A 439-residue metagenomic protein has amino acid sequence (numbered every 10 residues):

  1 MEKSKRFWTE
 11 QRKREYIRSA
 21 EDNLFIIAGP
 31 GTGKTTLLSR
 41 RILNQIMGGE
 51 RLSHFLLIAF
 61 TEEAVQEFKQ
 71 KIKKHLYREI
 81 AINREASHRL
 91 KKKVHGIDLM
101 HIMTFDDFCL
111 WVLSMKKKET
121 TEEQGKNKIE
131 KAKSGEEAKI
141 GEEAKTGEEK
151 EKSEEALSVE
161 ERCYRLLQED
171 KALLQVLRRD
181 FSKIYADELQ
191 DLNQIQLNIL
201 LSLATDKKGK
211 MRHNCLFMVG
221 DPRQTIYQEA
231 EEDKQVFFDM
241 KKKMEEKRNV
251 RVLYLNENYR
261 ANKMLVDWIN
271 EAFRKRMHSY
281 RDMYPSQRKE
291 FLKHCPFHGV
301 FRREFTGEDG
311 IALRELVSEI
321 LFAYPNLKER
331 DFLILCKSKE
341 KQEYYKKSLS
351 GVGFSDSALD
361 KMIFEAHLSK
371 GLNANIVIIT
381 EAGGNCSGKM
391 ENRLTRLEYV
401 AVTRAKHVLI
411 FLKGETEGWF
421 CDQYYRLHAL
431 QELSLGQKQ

Functional and structural regions predicted by a protein language model:
M1-I27, G33, H101, Q124-G135 (+4 more regions): Conserved helicase NTPase motor core
M1-M115, T403, Q439: P-loop NTPase Walker
K5-P30, V94, N249-Y259, Y280-E319 (+2 more regions): Inter-lobe coupling/hinge region of RecA-like P-loop helicase motors
F7, L197-R302, D422-S434: Conserved RecA-like helicase ATPase core segment that couples NTP binding/hydrolysis to strand translocation
T61-E62, T104-D106, V219-R223, E229-K234 (+4 more regions): A short beta-strand-to-loop transition that corresponds to the Sensor-1 phosphate-sensing loop of AAA+ P-loop ATPases
D309-K370: Conserved helicase/translocase motor-coupling segment
F364, L368-N385: A short beta-strand element within the Helicase C-terminal
E381-K438: C-terminal accessory regions
